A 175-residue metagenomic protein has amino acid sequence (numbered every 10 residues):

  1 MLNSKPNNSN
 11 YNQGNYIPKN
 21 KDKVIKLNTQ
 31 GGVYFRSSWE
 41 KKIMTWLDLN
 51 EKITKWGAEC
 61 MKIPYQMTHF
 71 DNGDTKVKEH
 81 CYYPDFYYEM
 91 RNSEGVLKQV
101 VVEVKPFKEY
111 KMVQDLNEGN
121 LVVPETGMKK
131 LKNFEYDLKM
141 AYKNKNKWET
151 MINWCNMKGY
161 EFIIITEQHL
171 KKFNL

Functional and structural regions predicted by a protein language model:
M1-L175: Electrostatic, structured charged patches in enzyme active sites and in nucleic-acid/phosphate-binding
